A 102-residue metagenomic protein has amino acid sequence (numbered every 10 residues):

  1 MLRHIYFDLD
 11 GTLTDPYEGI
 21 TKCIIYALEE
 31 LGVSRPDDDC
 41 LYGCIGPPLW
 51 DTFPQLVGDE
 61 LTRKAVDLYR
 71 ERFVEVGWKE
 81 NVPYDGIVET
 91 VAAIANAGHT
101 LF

Functional and structural regions predicted by a protein language model:
L2-D85, A97-H99: N-terminal helical cap/lid subdomain that shapes the substrate entry/recognition surface in HAD-like hydrolases
V88-N96: Surface-exposed amphipathic alpha-helices with a cationic face
